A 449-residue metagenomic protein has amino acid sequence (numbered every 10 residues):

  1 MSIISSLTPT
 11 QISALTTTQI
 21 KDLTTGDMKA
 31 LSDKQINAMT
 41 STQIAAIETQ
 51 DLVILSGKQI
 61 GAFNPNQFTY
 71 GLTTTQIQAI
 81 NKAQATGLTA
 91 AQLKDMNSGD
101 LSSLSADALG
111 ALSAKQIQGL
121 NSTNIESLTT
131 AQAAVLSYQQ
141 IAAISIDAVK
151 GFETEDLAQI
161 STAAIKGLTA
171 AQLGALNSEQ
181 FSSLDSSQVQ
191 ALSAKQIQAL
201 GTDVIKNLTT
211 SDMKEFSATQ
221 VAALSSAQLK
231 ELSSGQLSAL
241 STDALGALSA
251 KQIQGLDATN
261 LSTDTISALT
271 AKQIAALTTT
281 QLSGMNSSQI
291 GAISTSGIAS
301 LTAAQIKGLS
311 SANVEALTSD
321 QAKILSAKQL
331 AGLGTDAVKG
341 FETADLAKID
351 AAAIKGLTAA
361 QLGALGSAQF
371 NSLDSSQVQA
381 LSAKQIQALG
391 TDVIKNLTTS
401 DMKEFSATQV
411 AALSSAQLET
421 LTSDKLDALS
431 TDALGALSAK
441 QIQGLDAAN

Functional and structural regions predicted by a protein language model:
M1-N449: General marker for long, soluble alpha-helical cores
